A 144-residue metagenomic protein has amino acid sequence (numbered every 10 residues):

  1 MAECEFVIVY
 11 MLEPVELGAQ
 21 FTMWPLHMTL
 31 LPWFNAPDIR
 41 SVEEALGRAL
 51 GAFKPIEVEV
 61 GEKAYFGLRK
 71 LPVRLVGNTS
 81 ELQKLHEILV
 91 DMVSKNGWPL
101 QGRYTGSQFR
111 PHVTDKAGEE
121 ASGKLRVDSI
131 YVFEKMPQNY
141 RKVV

Functional and structural regions predicted by a protein language model:
M1-E59, Y65, V76-E134, Q138-V144: Basic, often amphipathic N-terminal segments
A64-P72: Short, basic/glycine-rich phosphate-binding loops at helix/coil junctions that contact nucleotide phosphates
